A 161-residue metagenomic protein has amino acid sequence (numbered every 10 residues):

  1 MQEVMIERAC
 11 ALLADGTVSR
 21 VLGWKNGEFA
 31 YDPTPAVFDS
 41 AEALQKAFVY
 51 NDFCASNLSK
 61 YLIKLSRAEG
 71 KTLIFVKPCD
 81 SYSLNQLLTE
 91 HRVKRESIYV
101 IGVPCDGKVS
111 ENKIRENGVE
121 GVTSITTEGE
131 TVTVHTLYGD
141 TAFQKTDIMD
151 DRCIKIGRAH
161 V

Functional and structural regions predicted by a protein language model:
M1-H160: Iron-sulfur-associated redox domains of electron-transfer enzymes in respiratory and anaerobic energy metabolism
